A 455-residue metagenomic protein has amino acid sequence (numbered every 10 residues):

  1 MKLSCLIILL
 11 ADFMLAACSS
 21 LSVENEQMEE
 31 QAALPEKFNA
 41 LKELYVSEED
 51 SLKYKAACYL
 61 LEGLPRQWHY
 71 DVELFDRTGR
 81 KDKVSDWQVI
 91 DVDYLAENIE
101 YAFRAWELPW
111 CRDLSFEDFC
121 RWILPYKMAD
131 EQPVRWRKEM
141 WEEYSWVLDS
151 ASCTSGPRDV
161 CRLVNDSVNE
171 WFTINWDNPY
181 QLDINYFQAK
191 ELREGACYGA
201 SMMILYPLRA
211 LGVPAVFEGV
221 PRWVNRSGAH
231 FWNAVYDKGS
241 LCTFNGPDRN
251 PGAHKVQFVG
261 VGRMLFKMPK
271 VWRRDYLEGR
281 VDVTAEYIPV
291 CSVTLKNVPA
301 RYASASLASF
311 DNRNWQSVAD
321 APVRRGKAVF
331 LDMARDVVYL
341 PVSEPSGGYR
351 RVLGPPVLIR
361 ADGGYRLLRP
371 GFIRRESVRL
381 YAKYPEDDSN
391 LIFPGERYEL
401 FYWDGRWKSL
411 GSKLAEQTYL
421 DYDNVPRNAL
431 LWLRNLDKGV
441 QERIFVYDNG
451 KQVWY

Functional and structural regions predicted by a protein language model:
M1-Q27: Bacterial Sec-dependent N-terminal signal peptides
S4-D12, S51, D86, I90 (+2 more regions): Residue-level signal for the start and early helices of compact helical domains
I7, G195, M203, Y339 (+1 more regions): A generic structural micro-environment signature that highlights single residues at secondary-structure boundaries
S19-C161, A210, L241-C242, V261-Y455: N-terminal accessory/pre-domain segments preceding catalytic cores
W146-V147, A151-D166, W176-F187, L192-Y287: Hydrophobic/aromatic-rich core segments of domains that either
V168-F172: Sec/Tat-exported extracytoplasmic proteins
